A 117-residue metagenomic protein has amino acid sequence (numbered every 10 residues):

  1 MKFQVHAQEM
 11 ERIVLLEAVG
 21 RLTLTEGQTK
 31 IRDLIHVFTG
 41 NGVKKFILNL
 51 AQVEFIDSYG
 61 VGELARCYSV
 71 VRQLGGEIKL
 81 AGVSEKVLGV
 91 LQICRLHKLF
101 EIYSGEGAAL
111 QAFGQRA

Functional and structural regions predicted by a protein language model:
M1-E17: Short beta-strand/loop segment at the start of cytosolic alpha/beta domains
M10, A51, G107: Conserved catalytic submotifs in the C-terminal HATPase_c
V19, E106: Residues at the C-termini of beta-strands that transition into short coil/loop
L22-F100: Amphipathic alpha-helical interaction surfaces in cytosolic regulatory modules
E85, G107-A108: Acidic phosphotransfer microenvironment of two-component signaling modules
E101-G105: Short acidic-hydrophobic, aromatic-tinged amphipathic segments that line or gate anion-handling sites
A108-R116: Short, charged, intrinsically disordered terminal tails
